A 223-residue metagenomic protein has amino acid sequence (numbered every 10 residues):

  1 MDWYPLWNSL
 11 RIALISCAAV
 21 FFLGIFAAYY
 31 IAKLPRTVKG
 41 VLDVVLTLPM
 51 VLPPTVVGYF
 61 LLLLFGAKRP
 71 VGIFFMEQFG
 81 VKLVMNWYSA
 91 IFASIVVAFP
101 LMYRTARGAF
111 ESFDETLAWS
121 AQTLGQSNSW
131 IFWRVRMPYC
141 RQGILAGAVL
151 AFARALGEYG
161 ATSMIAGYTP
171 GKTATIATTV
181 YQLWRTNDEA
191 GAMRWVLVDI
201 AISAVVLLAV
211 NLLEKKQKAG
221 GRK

Functional and structural regions predicted by a protein language model:
M1-A18, K33-K39, E77-G80, L183-A190: Periplasmic/extracellular loop-to-transmembrane helix junction in inner-membrane transport proteins
M1-Y4, M164-A204, L208: Interhelical loop and adjacent transmembrane-helix boundary motif in polytopic membrane transport permeases
I15-L46, Y59-L61, A109-S112, T116-L117 (+3 more regions): Transmembrane-helix boundary motif in ABC transporter permease subunits
A18, Y103-A106, F110, D114 (+1 more regions): Transmembrane alpha-helices
V38, R107-A118, Q122-T123, V135 (+2 more regions): C-terminal transmembrane helix and the adjacent membrane-cytosol boundary/short C-terminal tail of inner/organellar
L52-G58: Transmembrane alpha-helices and adjacent helix-loop boundaries
G58-I95, A166-T169: Membrane-interfacial helix termini and adjacent extracytoplasmic/periplasmic loops of multi-pass transporters
A67, I144-Q182: Non-cytoplasmic
